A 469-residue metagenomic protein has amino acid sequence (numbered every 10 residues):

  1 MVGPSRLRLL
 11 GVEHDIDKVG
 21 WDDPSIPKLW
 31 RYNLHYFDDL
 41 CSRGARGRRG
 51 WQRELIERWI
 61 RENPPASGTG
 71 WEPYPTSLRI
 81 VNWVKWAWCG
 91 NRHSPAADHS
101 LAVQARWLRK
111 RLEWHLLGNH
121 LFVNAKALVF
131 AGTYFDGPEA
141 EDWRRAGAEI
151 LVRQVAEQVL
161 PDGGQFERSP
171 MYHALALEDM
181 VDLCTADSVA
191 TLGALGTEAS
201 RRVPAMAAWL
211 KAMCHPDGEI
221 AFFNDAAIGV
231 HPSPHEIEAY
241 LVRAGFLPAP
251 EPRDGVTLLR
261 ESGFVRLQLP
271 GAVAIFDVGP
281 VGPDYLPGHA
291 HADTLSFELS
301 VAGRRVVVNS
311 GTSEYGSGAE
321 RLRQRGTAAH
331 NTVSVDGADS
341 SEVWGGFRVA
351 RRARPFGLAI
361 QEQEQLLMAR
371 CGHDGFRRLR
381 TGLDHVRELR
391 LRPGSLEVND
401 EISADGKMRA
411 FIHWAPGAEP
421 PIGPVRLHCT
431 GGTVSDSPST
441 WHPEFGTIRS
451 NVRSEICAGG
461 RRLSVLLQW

Functional and structural regions predicted by a protein language model:
M1-L34, T69: Extended, charge-enriched "interface" segments that sit outside catalytic cores
L7, E219-I220, A274, L367-A369 (+1 more regions): Hydrophobic residues embedded in beta-strands of well-ordered beta-sheets
D22, S77, G118, S313-W469: CBM-like, beta-strand-rich accessory domains located in the C-terminal region of large, secreted polysaccharide-active
P27-S200: Aromatic-lined, polymer-binding surfaces characteristic of secreted/periplasmic polysaccharide-degrading enzymes
H35, N124, G263, L295 (+1 more regions): Residues that flank catalytic or metal-binding motifs in active/ligand-binding sites
L151-V152, E251-P252, L259-E261, H291-D293 (+3 more regions): Residues that act as N-cap/strand-start positions at coil-to-secondary-structure junctions
G164-V308: Carbohydrate-active enzyme catalytic cores, enriched for enzymes that act on polyanionic acidic polysaccharides
